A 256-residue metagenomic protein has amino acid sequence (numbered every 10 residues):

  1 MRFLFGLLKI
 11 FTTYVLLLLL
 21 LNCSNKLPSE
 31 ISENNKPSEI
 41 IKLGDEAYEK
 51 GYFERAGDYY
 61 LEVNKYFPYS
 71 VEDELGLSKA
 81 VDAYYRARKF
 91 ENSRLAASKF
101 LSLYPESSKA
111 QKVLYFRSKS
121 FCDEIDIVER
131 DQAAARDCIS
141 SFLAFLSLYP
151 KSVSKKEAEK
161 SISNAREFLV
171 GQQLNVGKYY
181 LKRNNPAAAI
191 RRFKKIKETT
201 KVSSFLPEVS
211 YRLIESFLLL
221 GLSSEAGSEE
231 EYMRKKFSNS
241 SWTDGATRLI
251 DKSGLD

Functional and structural regions predicted by a protein language model:
M1-C23: Sec-dependent bacterial lipoprotein signal peptides
N22-D256: Acidic, polar-rich low-complexity tracts and alpha-helical solenoid repeat scaffolds
